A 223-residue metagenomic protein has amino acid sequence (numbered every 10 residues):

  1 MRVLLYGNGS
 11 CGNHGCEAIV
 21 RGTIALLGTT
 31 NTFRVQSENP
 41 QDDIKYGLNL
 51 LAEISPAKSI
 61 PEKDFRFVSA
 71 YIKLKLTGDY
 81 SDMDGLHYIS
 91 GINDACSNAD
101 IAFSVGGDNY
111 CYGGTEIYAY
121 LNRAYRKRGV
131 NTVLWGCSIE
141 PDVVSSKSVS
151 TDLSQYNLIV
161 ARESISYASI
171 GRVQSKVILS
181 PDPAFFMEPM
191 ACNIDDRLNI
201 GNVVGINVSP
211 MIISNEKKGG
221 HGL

Functional and structural regions predicted by a protein language model:
M1-L223: Active-site anion-handling motifs in enzyme catalytic cores
